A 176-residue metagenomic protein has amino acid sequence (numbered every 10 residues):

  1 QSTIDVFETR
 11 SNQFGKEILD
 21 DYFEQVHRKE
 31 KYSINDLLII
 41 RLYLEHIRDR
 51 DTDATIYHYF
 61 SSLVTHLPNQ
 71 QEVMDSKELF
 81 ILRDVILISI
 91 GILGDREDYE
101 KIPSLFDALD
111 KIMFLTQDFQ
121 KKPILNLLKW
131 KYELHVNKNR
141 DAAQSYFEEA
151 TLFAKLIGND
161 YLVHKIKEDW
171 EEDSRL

Functional and structural regions predicted by a protein language model:
Q1, R28-R41, A54, Q70-V85 (+2 more regions): Alpha-solenoid helical repeat architecture
S2, S11, S33, S61-S62 (+7 more regions): Generic serine detector
S2-R10, L38-T52, R83-D95, L125-V136 (+1 more regions): Tandem amphipathic alpha-helical repeat scaffolds
R10, D20, V64, D95-E97 (+3 more regions): Generic ordered-secondary-structure signal
S11-H27, T52-Q70, D98-I112, N139-T151: Alpha-helical repeat scaffolds
R48-D49, D53, Q71-K121, Y132 (+1 more regions): Alpha-helical adaptor scaffolds
N126-L127, K131-L176: C-terminal non-catalytic interaction modules
